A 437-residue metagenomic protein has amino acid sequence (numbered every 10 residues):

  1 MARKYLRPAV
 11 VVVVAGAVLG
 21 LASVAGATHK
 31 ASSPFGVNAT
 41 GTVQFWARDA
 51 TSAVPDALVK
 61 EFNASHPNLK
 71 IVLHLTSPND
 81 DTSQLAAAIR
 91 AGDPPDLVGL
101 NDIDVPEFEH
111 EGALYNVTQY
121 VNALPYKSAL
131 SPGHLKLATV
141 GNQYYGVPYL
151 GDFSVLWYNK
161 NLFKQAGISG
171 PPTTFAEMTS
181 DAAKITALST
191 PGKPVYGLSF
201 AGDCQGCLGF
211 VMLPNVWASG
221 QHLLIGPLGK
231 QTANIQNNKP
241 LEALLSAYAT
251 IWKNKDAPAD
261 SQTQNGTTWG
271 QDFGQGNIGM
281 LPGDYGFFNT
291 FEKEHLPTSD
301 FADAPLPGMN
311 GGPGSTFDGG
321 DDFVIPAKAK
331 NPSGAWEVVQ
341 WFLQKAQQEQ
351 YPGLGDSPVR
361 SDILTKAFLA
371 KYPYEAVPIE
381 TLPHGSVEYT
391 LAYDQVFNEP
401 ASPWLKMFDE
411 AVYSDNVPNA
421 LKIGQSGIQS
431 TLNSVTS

Functional and structural regions predicted by a protein language model:
T28, K164, H384-S437: Conserved C-terminal helix/tail region of periplasmic/extracytoplasmic solute-binding proteins
V37, G133-L135, F301-P305, G353-L405 (+1 more regions): Long, aromatic- and glycine/proline-rich binding clefts that accommodate carbohydrate-like moieties
K60-L130, K164-T173, Q271-D272, G279-M280 (+2 more regions): Extracytoplasmic "Venus flytrap"/periplasmic binding protein-like
A64, A166, T250-D256, K293-S357: Extracytoplasmic/periplasmic substrate-recognition and gating elements
D96, Y126-F163, G197, P313-S315 (+1 more regions): A structural signal for short loop-to-beta-strand junctions that line the ligand-binding cleft of periplasmic/secreted
D102-F153, L208, N215, A302-A304 (+1 more regions): Hinge/lid segment of periplasmic solute-binding proteins
G141, Y145-Y149, S154, T179-T232 (+1 more regions): Extracytoplasmic/periplasmic solute-binding protein
A182-A183, G229-Q262: Glycine-centered hinge/linker elements that transmit conformational signals in sensory and ligand-binding systems
